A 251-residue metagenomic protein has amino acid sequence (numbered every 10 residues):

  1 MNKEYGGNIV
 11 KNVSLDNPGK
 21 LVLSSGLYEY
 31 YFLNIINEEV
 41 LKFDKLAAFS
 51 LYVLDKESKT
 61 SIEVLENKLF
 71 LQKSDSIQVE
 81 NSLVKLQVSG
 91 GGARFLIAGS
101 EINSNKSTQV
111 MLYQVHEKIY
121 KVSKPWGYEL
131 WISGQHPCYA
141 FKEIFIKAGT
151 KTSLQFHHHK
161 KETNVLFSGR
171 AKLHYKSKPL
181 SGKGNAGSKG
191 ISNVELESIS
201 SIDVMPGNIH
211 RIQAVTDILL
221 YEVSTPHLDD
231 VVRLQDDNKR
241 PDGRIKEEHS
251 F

Functional and structural regions predicted by a protein language model:
M1-K42, L65, L69-I77, K85-K142 (+3 more regions): A short, N-terminal "cap"/entry segment at the start of jelly-roll beta-barrel domains of the cupin/DSBH fold
N37-E39, F43-N67, H158-G182: Glycine- and acidic-residue-biased ligand/ion/polar-headgroup-sensing regions
V40-F43, S61-E63, I77-V79, L83-G90 (+6 more regions): Short beta-strand His + acidic residue motifs that chelate non-heme Fe in jelly-roll/DSBH and cupin folds
V64-S82, S177-I209: Short acidic-glycine-tyrosine-enriched beta hairpin
S100, S168, V223-T225: Cofactor-binding loop segments of dinucleotide-utilizing enzymes, especially the Rossmann-like FAD- and NAD(P)+-binding
F145: Short proline/glycine- and basic residue-enriched helix-capping loop/turn segments at helix->loop/beta transitions
L228-R233: A short beta-to-alpha transition loop/helix N-cap that caps and shapes the active-site region
